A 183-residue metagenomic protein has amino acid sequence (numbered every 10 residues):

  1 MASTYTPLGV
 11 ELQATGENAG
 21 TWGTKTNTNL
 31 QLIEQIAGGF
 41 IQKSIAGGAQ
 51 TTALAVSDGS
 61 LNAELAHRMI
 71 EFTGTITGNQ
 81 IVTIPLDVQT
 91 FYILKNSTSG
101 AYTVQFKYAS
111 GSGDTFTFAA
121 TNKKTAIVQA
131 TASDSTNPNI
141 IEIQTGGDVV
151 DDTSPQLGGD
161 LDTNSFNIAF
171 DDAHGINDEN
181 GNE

Functional and structural regions predicted by a protein language model:
M1-G9, G16-V104, P138, N167: Exposed extracellular interaction/assembly regions and N-terminal maturation sites
T21-T28, N122-A132: Extracellular disulfide-bonded cysteine-rich modules/repeats
G47, T145-E183: Register-specific beta-strand positions within repetitive beta-rich fiber domains
D87-Q89, T121-T125, A173: Tight coil/turn sites that cap or link beta-strands
F91-Y92, S110-S112, D134: Exposed regions on extracellular, virion, or secretory-pathway luminal proteins
V104-S110: Short acidic, flexible loop segments centered on an aromatic residue
G111-A120: Short, aromatic/His-centered strand-loop micro-motif at the edge of beta-sheets
T125-T145: Low-complexity acidic/polar repeat-biased segments
